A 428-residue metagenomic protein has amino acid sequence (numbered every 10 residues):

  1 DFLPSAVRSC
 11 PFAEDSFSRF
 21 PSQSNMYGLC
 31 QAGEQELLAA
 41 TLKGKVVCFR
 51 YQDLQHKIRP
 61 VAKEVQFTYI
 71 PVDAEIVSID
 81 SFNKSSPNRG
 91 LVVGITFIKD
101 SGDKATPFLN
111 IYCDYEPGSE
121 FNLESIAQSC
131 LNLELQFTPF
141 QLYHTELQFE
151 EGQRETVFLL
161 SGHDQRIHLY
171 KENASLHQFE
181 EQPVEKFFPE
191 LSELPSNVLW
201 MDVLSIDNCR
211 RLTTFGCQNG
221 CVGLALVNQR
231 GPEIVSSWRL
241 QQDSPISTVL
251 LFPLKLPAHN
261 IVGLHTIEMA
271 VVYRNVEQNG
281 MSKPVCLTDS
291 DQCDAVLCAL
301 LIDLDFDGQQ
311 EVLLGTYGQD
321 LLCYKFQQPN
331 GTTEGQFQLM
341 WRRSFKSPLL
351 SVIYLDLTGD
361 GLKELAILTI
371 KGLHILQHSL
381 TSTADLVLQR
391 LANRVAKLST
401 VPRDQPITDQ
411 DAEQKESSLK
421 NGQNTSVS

Functional and structural regions predicted by a protein language model:
D1-S428: Beta-propeller-forming repeat regions
